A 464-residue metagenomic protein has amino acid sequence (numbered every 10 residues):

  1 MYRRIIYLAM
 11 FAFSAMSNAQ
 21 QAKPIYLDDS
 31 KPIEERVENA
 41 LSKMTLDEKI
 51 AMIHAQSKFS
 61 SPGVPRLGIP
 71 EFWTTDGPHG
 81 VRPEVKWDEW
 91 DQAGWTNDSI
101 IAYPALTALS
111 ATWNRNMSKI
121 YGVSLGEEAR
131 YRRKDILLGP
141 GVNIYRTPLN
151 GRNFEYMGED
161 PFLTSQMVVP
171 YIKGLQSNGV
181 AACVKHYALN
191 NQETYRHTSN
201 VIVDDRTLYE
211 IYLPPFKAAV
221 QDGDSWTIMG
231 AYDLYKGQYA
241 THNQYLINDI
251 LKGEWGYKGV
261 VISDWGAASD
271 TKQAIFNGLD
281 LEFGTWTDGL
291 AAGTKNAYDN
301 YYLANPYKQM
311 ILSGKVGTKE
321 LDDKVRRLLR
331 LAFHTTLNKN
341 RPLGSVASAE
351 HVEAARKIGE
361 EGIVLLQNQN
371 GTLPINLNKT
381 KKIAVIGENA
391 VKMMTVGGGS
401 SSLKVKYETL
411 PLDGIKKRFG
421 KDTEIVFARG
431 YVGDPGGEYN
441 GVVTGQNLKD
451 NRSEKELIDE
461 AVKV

Functional and structural regions predicted by a protein language model:
M1-A22: Bacterial Sec-dependent N-terminal signal peptides
A19-V464: Glycoside hydrolase catalytic-domain context in secreted enzymes
